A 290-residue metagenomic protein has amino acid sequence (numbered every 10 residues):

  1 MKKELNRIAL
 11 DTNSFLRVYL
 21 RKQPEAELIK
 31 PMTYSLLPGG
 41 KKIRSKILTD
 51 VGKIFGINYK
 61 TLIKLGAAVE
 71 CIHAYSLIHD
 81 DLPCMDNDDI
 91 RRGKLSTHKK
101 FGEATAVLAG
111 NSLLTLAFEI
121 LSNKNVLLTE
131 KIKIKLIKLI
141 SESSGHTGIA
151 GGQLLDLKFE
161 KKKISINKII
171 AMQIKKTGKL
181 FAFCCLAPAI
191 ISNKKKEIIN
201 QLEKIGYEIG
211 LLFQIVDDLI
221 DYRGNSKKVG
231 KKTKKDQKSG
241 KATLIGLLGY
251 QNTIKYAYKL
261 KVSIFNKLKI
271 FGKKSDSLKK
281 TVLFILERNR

Functional and structural regions predicted by a protein language model:
E4, L10-D11, R17-L268, K273-L286: Mg2+-dependent prenyl diphosphate-binding active-site environment of isoprenoid biosynthetic enzymes
